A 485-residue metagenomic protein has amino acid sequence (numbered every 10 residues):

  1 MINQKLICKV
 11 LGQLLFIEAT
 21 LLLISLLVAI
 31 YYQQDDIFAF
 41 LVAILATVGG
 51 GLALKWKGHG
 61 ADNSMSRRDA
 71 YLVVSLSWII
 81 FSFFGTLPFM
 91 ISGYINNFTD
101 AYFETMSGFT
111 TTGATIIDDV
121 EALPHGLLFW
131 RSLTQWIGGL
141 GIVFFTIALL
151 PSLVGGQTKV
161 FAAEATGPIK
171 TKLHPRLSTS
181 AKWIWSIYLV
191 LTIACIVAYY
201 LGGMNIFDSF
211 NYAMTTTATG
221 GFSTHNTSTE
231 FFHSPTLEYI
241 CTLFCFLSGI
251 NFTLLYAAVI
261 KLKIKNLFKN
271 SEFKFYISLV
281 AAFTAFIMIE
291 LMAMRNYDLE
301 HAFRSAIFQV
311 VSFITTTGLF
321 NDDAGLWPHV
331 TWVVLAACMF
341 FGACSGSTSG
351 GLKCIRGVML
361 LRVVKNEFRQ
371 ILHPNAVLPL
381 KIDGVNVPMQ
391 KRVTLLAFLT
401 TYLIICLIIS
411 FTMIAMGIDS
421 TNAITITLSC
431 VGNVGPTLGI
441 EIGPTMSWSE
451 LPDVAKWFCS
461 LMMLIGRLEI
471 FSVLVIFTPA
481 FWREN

Functional and structural regions predicted by a protein language model:
M1-N485: Membrane-proximal intracellular helices of multi-pass ion channels
